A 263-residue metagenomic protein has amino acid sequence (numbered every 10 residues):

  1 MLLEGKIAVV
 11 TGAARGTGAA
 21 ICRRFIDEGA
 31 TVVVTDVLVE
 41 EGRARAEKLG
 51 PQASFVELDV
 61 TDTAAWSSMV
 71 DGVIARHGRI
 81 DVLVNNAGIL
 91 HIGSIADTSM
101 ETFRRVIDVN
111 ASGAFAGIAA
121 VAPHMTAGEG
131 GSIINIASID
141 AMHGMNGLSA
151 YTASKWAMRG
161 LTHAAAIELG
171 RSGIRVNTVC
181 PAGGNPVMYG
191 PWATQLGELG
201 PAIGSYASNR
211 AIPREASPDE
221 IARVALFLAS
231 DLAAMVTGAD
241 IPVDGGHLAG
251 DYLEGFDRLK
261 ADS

Functional and structural regions predicted by a protein language model:
L2, F115-I118, R214-V243, L248: C-terminal substrate-recognition "lid" of short-chain dehydrogenase/reductases
S94-I95, T102-R104, Y206: Substrate-binding pocket helix/loop in short-chain dehydrogenase/reductase
I118, S154, T162: Active-site helix of classical SDR
P123, I167-E168, A234: Alpha-helical segment proximal to the catalytic Tyr-Lys
S138: Residue(s) in the substrate-gating loop at a strand-loop-helix junction that position the organic substrate next
G170, R175, V236-G238: Short, small/polar-rich loop/turn modules that mediate ligand/substrate recognition or access, typified
V176, P181-P191, A249: Short, flexible catalytic-loop segment of classical short-chain dehydrogenase/reductase
